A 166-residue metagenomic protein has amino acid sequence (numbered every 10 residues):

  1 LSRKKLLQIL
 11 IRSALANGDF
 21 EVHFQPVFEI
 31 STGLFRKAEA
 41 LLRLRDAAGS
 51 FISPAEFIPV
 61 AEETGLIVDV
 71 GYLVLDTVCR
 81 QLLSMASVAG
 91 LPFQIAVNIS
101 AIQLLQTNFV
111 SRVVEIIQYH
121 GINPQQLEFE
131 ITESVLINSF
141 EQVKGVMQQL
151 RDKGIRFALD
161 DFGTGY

Functional and structural regions predicted by a protein language model:
S2-I122, S134-V135, Q148-Q149: Bacterial c-di-GMP phosphodiesterase EAL domain
V114-Y166: The catalytic core of metal-dependent phosphodiesterases that act on cyclic dinucleotides
